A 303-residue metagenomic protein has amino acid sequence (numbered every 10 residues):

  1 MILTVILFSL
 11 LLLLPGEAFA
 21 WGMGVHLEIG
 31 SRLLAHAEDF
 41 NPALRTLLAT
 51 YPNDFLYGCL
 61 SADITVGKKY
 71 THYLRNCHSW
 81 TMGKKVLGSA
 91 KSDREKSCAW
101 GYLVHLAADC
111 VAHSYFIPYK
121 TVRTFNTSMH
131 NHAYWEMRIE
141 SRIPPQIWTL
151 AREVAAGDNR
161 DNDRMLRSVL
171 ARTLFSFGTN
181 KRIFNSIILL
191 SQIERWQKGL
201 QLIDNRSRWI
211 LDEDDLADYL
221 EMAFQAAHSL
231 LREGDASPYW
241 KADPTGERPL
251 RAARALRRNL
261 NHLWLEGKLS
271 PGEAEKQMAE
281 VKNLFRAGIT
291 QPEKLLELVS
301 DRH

Functional and structural regions predicted by a protein language model:
I2-C98, A107-H303: N-terminal leader/auxiliary helical segments
